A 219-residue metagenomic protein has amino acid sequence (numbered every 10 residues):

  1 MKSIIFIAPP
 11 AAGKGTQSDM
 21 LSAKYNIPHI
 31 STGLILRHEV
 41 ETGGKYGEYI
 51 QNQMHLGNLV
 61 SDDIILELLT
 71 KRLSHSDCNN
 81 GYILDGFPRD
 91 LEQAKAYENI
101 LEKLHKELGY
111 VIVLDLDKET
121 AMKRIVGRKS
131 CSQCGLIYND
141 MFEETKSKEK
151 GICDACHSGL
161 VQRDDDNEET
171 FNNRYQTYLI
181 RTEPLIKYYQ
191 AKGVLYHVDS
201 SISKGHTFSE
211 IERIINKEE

Functional and structural regions predicted by a protein language model:
M1-E219: Glycine-rich phosphate-binding loop of ATP-dependent small-molecule kinases
